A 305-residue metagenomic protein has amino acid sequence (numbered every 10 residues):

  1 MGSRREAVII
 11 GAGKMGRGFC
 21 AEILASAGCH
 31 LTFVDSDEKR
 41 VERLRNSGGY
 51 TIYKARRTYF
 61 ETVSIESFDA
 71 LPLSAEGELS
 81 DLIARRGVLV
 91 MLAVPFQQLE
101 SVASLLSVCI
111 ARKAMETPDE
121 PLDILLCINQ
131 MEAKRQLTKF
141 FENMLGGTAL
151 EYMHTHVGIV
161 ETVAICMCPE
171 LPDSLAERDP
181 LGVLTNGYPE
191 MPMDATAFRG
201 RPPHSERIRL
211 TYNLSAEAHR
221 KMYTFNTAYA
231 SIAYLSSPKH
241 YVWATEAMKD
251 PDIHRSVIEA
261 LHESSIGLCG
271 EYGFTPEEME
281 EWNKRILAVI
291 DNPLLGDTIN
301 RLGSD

Functional and structural regions predicted by a protein language model:
G2-V8, K14-D305: Substrate/ligand-engaging "lid" and interaction regions
